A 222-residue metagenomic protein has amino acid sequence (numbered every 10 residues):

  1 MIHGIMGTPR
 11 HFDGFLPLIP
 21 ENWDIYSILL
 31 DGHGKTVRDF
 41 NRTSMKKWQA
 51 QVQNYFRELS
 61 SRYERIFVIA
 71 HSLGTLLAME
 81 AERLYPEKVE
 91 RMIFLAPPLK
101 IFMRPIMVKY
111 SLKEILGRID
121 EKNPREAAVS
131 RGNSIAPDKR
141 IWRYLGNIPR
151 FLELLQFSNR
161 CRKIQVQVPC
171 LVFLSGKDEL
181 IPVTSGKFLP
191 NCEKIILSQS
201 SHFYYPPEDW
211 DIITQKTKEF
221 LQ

Functional and structural regions predicted by a protein language model:
I5-L16: The serine-hydrolase catalytic nucleophile loop
P20-V37: Conserved alpha/beta-hydrolase
A70-G74, A78: Gly/Ala-rich beta-loop-alpha elbow adjacent to hydrolase catalytic centers
I93-M103: Active-site nucleophile loop of the alpha/beta-hydrolase fold
G146-I164: Active-site nucleophile elbow and catalytic-triad environment of alpha/beta-hydrolase enzymes
V166, V172-L174, D178: Short beta-strand/loop motif that positions the catalytic acidic residue of the alpha/beta-hydrolase fold
E179-S185: Conserved alpha/beta-hydrolase "acid-adjacent" motif
S200-I212: Catalytic histidine-centered segment of alpha/beta-hydrolase-like enzymes
